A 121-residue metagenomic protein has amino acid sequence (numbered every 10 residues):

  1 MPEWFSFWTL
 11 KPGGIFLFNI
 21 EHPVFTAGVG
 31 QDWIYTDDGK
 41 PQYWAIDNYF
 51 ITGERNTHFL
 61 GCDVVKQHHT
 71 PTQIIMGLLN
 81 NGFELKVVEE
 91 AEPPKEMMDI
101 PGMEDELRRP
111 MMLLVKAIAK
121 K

Functional and structural regions predicted by a protein language model:
M1-I15: A short glycine-rich, Lys/Arg-flanked "PGG" loop and its adjoining helix->strand segment in the class I
M1-P2, A27-V29, M97: Short glycine-/acidic-enriched loop or helix-start segments at secondary-structure transitions that form or flank
I15-G53: Conserved class I S-adenosyl-L-methionine
I20-Y35, H58-I75: Acceptor-substrate binding/catalytic loop of class I
V24-T26, E92-P94, K121: Feature marks short, surface-exposed loop/turn motifs that line or immediately flank catalytic pockets and channel
G53-E54, V65-E89: Short alpha-helix
E54-L60, A91-R108: Class I S-adenosyl-L-methionine
N81-F83, I100-K121: Core SAM-dependent methyltransferase catalytic element
